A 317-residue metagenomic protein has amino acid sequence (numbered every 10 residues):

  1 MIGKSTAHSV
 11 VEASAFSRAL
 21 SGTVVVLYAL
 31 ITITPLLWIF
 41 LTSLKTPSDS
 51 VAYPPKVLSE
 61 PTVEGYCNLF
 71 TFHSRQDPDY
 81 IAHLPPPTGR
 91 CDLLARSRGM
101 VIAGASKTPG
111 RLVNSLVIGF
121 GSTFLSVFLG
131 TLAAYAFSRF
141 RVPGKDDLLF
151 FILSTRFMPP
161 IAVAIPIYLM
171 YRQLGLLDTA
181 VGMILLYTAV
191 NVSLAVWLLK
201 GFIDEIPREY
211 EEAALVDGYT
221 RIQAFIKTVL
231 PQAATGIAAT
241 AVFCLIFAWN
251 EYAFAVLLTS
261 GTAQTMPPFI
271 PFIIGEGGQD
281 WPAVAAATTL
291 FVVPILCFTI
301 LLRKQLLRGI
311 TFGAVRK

Functional and structural regions predicted by a protein language model:
I2, S9-A13, S17-K317: A structural signal for multi-pass alpha-helical bundles of membrane permease subunits that mediate small-molecule
